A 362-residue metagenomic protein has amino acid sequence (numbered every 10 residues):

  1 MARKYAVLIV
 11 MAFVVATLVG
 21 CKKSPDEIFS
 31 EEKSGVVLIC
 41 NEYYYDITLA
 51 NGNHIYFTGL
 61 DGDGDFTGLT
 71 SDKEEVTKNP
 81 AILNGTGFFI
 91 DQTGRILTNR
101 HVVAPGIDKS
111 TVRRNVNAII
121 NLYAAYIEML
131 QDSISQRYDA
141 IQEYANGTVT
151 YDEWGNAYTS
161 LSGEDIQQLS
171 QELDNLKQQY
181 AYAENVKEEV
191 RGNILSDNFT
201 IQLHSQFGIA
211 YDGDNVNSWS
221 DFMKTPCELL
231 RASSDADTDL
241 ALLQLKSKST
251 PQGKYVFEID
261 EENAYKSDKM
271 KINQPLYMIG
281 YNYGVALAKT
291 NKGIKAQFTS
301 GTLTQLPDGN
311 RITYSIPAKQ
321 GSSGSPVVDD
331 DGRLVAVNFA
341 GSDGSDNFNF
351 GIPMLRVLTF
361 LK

Functional and structural regions predicted by a protein language model:
M1-I9: Bacterial N-terminal signal peptides that target proteins for export
I9-T17: Bacterial N-terminal signal peptides
C21-N99, K187, S196-Q206, E228-A241: N-terminal activation segment of mature serine protease catalytic domains
S24-P25, V76, I82, V216-S233 (+3 more regions): Flexible, gly/ser-rich surface segments that form the specificity/activation loops bordering the active-site cleft
F88-F89, K271, P317-N338: Catalytic nucleophile loop of clan PA
G94-D108, I141, Y151-E153, A157-L161 (+4 more regions): Conserved active-site neighborhood of the chymotrypsin/trypsin-like protease fold
K109-K187, R191-I194, V337-K362: C-terminal cap/linker of serine protease catalytic domains
D239-L242, N310-I316: Short, solvent-exposed secondary-structure boundary/capping segments
